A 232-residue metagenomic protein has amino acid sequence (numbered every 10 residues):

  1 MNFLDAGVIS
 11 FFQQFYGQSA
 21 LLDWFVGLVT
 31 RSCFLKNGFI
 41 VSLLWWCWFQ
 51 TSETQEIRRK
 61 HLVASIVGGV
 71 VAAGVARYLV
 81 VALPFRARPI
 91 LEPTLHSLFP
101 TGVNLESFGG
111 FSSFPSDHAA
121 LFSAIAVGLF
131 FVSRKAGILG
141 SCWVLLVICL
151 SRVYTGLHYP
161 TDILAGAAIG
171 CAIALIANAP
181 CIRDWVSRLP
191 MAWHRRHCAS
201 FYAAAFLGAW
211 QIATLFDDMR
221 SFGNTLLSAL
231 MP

Functional and structural regions predicted by a protein language model:
M1-V41, A76-L105, D217-P232: N-terminal transmembrane-helix/juxtamembrane module of multi-pass inner/ER membrane proteins
Y16-W24, E53-H61, Y154-Y159, P190-H194 (+1 more regions): Membrane-helix interfacial "entry" motifs
W24-G27, R58, I138-S141: Membrane-interface alpha-helices at helix entry/exit sites of multi-pass transporters
T30-C47, H118-L129: Hydrophobic alpha-helical transmembrane segments
L44-A76: Interfacial segments of alpha-helical transmembrane regions
V63-L83, A205-L215: N-terminal signal-anchor transmembrane alpha helix
I66, V70, S97-P100, L145 (+1 more regions): Transmembrane helix-bundle signature of multi-pass membrane transporters/permeases
V103-T225: Membrane-embedded catalytic cores of phosphoryl/pyrophosphoryl-handling enzymes
